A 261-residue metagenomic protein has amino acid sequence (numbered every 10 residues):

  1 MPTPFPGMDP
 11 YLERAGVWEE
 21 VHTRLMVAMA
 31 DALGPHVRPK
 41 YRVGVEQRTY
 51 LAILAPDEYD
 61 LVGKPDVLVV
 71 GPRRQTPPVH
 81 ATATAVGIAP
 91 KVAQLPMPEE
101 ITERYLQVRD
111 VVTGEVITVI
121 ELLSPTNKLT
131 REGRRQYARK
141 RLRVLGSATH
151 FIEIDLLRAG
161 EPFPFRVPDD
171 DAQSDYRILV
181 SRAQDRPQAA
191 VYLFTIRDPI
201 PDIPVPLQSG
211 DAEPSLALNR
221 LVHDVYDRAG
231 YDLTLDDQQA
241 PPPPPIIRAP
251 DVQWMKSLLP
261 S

Functional and structural regions predicted by a protein language model:
M1-S261: Gly/Pro/Ser/Thr-rich low-complexity, intrinsically disordered segments predominantly at protein N-termini
